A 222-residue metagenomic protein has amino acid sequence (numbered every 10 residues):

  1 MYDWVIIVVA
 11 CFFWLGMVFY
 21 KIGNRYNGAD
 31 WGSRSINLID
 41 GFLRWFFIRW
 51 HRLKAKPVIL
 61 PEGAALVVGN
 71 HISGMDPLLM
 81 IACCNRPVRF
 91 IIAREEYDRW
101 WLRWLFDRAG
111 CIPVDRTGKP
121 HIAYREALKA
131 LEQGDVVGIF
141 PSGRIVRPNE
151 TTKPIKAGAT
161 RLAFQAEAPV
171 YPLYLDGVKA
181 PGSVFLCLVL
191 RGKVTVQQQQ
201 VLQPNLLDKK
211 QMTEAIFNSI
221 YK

Functional and structural regions predicted by a protein language model:
M1-N27: Transmembrane alpha-helices
D3-I6, I48-W50, N85, F106-R108 (+2 more regions): Short, well-ordered coil/turn elements that cap or connect secondary structure elements
V8-C11, I122-K222: Non-catalytic C-terminal accessory region of glycerolipid acyltransferases and related lyso-lipid remodeling enzymes
I22-A64, W104: N-terminal signal-anchor transmembrane helix
G28, I59-G118: Catalytic core of membrane glycerolipid acyltransferases/transacylases, capturing the structured, soluble-facing
R34, L38, K119, D208 (+1 more regions): Soluble or luminal CAZymes and related metallo-dependent hydrolases
F42, D76-L79, W101, A123 (+2 more regions): Hydrophobic alpha-helical segments typical of transmembrane helices and their membrane-interface/capping positions
W50-L53, G118-A123: Glycine-rich, highly charged phosphate/nucleotide-binding loops
